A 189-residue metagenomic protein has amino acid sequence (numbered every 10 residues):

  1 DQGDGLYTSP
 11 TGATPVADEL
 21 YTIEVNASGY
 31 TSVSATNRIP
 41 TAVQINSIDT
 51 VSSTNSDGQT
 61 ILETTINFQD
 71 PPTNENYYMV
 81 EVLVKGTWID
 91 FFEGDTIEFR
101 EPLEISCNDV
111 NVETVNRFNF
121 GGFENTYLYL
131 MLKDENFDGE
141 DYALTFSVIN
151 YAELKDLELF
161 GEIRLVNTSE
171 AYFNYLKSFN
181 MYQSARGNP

Functional and structural regions predicted by a protein language model:
D1-P189: A sequence/structural signal for flexible, mid-protein segments enriched in small/helix-disrupting residues
